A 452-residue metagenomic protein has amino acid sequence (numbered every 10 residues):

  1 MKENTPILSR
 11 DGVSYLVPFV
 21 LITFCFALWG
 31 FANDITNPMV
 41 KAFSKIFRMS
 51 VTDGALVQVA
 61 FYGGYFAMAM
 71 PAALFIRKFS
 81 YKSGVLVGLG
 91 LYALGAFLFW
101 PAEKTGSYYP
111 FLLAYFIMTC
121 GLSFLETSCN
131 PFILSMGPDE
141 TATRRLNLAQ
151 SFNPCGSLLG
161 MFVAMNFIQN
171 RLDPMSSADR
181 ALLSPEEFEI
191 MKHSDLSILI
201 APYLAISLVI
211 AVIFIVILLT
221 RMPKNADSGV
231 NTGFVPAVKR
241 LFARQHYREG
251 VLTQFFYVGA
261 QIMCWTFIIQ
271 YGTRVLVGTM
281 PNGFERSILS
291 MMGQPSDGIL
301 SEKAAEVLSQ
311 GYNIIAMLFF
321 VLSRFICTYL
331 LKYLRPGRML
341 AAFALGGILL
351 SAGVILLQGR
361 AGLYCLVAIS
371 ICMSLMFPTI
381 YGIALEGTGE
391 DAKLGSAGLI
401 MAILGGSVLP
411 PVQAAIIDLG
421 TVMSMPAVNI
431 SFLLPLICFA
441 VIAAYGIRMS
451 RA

Functional and structural regions predicted by a protein language model:
M1-C25, W29, K45: Cytosolic juxtamembrane N-terminal segment immediately preceding the first transmembrane helix of multi-pass
T36-V40, G160-R171, L241-I314: Extracytoplasmic gate region of multi-pass secondary transporters
L56-I76, I314-I326, G405: Central cavity-lining transmembrane alpha-helices of secondary-active solute carriers, predominantly the Major
G90-T105, L345-Q358: C-terminal ends and interior cores of transmembrane alpha-helices in multi-pass membrane transporters/permeases
Y108-S128, A361-M376: Hydrophobic core of transmembrane alpha-helices in multi-pass small-molecule transporters, especially MFS/SLC-type
L122, T141-S177, A397-P410: Glycine-rich segments within core transmembrane alpha-helices of 12-TM secondary carriers
F124-P138, S374-G389: Intracellular juxtamembrane helix-capping segments at the cytosolic ends of symmetry-related transmembrane helices
